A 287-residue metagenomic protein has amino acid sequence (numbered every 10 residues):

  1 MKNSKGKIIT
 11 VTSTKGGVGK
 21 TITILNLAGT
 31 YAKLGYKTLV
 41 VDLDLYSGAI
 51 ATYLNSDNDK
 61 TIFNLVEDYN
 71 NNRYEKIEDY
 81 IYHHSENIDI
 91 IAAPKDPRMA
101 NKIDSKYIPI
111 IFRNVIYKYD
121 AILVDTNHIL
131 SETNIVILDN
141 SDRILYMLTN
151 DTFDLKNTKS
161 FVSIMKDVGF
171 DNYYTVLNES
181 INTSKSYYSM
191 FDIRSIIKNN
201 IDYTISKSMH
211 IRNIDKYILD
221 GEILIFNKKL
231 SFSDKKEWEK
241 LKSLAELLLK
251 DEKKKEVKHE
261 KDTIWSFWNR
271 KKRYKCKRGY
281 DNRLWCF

Functional and structural regions predicted by a protein language model:
M1-I8, S163-V168, N172-Y173, S195 (+2 more regions): Acidic-aromatic/histidine active-site loop/patch
K2-V41: Walker A (P-loop) phosphate-binding motif
T14, T149-N150, Y173-S186, T204-I211: G-domain G4 guanine-recognition motif of GTPases
Y31-I90: Phosphate-binding loop that captures ATP/GTP phosphates
Y69-T133: Cytosolic-facing regulatory segments adjacent to core modules
A121, R143, Y174, N199-Y203: Well-ordered beta-strand positions
S131-D151: Inter-motif core of Ras-like GTPase G domains
I181, I193-I225: Beta-strand-loop-alpha "switch" segments that mediate conformational coupling across diverse proteins
